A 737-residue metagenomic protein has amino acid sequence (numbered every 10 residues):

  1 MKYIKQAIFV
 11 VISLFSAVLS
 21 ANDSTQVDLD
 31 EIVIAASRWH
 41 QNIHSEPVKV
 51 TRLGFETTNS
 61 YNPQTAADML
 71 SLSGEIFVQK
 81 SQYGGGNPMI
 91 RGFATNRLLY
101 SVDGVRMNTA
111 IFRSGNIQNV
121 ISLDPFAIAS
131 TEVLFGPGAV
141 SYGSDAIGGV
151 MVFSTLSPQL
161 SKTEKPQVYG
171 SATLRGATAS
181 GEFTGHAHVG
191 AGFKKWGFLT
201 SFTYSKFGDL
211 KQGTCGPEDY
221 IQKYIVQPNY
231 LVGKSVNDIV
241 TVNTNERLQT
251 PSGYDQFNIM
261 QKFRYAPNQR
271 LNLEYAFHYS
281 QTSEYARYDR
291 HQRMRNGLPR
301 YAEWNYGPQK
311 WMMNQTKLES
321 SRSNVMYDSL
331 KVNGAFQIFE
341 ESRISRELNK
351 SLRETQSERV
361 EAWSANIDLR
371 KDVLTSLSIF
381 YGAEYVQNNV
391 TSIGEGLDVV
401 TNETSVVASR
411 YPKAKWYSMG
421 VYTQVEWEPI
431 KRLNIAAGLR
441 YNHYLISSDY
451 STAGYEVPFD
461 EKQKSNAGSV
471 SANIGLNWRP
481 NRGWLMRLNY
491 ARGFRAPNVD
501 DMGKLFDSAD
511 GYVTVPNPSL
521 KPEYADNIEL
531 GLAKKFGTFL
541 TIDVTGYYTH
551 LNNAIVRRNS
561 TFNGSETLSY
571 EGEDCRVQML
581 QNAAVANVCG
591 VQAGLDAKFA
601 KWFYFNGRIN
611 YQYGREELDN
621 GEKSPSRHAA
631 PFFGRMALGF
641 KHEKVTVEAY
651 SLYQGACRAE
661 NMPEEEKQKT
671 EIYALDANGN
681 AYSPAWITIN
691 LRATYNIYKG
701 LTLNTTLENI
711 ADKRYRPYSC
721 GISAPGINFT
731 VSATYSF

Functional and structural regions predicted by a protein language model:
I8, S252-Y254, R264-A266, G307 (+5 more regions): Conserved C-terminal beta-signal and adjacent last beta-strands/turns of outer-membrane beta-barrel proteins
M107-P137: Short acidic/polar hinge/loop motifs at secondary-structure boundaries that mediate gating or recognition
S180-F207, G216-E284, K310-M312, V373 (+3 more regions): Transmembrane beta-barrel wall of Gram-negative outer-membrane proteins
T250-Q256, A266-Y327, I338-V360, A408: Flexible loop and strand-edge segments within Gram-negative outer membrane beta-barrel domains
S283, M294, I338-S342, G396-V400 (+7 more regions): Surface-exposed extracellular loop regions of Gram-negative outer-membrane beta-barrel proteins, predominantly
Y301-S323, R410-W416, E461-R479, G483-L485 (+5 more regions): Outer-membrane beta-barrel signature, preferentially recognizing the C-terminal barrel domain of Gram-negative
I379-W484, F506-D507, N620-G621: Signature of Gram-negative outer-membrane beta-barrel scaffolds
I430-K431, I435, H443-Y444, Y547-H550 (+4 more regions): Gram-negative outer-membrane beta-barrel transporters
